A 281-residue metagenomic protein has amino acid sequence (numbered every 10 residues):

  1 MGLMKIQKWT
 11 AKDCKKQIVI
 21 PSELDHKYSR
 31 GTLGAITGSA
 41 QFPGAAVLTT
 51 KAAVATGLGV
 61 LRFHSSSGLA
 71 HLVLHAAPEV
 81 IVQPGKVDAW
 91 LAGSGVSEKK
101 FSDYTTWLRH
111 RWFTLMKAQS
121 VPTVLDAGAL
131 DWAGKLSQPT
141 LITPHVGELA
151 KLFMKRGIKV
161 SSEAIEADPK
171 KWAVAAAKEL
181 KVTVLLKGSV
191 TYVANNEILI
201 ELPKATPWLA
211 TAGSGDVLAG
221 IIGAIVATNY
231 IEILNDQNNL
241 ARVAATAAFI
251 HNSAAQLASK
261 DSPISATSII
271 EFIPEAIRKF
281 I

Functional and structural regions predicted by a protein language model:
M1-V124, D131-Q138, K151-I281: Small-residue (G/A/S/T)-rich helix-start motifs and N-terminal tracts that mark the onset
T140-G147: Non-cysteine beta-strand/loop elements that form the S-adenosyl-L-methionine
